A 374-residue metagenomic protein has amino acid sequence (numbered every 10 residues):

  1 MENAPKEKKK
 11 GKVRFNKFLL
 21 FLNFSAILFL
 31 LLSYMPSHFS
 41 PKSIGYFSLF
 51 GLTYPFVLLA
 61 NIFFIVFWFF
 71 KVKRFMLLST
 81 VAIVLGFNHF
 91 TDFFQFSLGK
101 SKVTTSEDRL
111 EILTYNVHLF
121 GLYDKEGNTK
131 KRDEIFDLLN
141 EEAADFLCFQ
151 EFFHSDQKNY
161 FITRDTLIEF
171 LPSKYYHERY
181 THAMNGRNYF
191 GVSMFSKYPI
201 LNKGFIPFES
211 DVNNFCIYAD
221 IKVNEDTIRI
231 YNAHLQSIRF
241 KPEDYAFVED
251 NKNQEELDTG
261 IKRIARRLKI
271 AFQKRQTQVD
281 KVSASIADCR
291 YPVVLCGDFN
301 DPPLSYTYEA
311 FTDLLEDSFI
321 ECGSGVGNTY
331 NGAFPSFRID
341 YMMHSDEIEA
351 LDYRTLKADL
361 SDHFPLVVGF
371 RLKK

Functional and structural regions predicted by a protein language model:
M1-V13: N-terminal Lys/Arg-rich, disordered targeting/topogenic segments
F15-L30, M35-F69, M76-L78, F205 (+2 more regions): Metal-dependent phosphoester-hydrolase catalytic domains
A60-S101: Transmembrane alpha-helices and immediately adjacent membrane-cytoplasm interface residues in multi-pass integral
F70-K71, N140, N224, A287: Residue-level signal for alpha-helix termini/capping positions
F94-V223: Membrane-embedded segments
T104-L113, K197-N202, V212-L257, I348 (+1 more regions): Beta-strand-turn-beta hairpins that frame and shape the catalytic cleft of phosphate-ester-processing enzymes
E111-V117, K131, I135-Y160, A219 (+6 more regions): Active-site beta-strand/loop signature of hydrolases that rely on acidic residues for catalysis
T114-R132, F153-Q157, R239-A271: Acidic/histidine-rich helix-loop elements that form or flank divalent-metal/phosphate-binding sites at the catalytic
